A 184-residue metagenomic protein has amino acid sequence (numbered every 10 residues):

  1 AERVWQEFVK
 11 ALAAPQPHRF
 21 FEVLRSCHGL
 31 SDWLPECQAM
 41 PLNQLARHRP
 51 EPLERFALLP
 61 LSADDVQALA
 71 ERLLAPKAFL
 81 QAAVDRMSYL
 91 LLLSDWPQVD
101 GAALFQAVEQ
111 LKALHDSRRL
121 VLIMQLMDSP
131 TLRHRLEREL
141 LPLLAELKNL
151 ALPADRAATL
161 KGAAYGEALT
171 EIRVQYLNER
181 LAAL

Functional and structural regions predicted by a protein language model:
A1-R133: Conserved, hydrophobic alpha-helical core segments of structured domains
A113-L184: Charged substrate- and nucleic-acid-binding regions of tRNA-handling and nucleotidyl-transfer enzymes, centered on
